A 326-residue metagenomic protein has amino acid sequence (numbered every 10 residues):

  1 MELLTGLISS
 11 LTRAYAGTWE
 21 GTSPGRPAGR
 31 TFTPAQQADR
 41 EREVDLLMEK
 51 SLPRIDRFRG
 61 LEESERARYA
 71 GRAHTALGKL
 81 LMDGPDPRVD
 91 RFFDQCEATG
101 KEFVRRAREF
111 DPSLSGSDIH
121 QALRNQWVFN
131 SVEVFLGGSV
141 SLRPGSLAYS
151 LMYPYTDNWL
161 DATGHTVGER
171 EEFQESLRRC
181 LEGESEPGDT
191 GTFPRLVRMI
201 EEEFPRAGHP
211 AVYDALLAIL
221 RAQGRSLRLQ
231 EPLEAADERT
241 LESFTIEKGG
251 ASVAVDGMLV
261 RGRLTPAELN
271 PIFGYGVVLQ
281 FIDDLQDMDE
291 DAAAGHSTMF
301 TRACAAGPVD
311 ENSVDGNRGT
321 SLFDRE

Functional and structural regions predicted by a protein language model:
M1-Q37: Intrinsically disordered, low-structural-confidence terminal and linker regions
L7-S10, A14, E43, L47 (+4 more regions): Charge-rich, solvent-exposed alpha-helical interaction surfaces
S10-G25, K50-L61, K79, D83 (+5 more regions): Surface-exposed polar/charged interaction patches
T18-S23, R42-M48, A67-A70, T163-E172 (+1 more regions): Short, compositionally biased low-complexity segments
Q36-L52, R143-L151, Y155: Amphipathic alpha-helical protein-interaction segments
R54-R105: Low-complexity, highly charged intrinsically disordered N-terminal segments that act as targeting/localization
D86-P154, N158-Q174, C180-A292: All-alpha helical catalytic cores of prenyl diphosphate-utilizing isoprenoid enzymes
A267-E326: Active-site/pore-lining binding-face segments in mid-to-C-terminal subdomains
